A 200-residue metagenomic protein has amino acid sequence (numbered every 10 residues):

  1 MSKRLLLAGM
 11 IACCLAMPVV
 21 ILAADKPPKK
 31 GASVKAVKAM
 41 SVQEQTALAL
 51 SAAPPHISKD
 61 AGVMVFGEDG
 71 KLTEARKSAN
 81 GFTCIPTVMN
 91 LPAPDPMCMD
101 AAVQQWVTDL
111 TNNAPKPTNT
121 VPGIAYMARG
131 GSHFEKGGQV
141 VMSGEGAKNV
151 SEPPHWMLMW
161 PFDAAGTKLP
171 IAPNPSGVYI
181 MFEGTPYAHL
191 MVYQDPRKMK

Functional and structural regions predicted by a protein language model:
M1-M10: Bacterial N-terminal signal peptides that target proteins for export
G9-P18: Bacterial N-terminal signal peptides
V19-A23: Sec/Tat signal peptide C-region and signal peptidase I cleavage site
K26-K200: Primary mode marks residue(s) on the alpha4-beta5-alpha5 output face of response regulator receiver
